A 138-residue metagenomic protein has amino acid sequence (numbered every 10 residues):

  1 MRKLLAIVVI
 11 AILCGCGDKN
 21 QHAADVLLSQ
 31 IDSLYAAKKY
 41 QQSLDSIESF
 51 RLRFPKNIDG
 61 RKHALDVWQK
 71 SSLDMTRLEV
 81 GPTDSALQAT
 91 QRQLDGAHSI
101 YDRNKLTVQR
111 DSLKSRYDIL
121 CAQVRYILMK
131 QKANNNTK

Functional and structural regions predicted by a protein language model:
M1-L4: Positively charged n-region of N-terminal signal peptides that target proteins for export
I12-G15: C-terminal motif of bacterial Sec signal peptides marking the signal peptidase cleavage site
G17, R51-L52, L87, Q91-D95 (+2 more regions): A conserved position within tetratricopeptide repeats
G17-H63, M75: Start-of-domain marker
R51-K62, Q93-T107: Short solvent-exposed coil/turn linkers within tandem alpha-helical repeat scaffolds
K62, D66-Q69, L73, R92 (+4 more regions): Extended, non-transmembrane alpha-helical coiled-coils
Q69-L94: Alpha-helical linker/edge segments of TPR/alpha-solenoid repeat scaffolds and analogous pre-/post-domain helices
L120-K138: Short, low-complexity, Pro/Ser/Thr/Gly-rich segments in the mature regions of secreted, periplasmic
